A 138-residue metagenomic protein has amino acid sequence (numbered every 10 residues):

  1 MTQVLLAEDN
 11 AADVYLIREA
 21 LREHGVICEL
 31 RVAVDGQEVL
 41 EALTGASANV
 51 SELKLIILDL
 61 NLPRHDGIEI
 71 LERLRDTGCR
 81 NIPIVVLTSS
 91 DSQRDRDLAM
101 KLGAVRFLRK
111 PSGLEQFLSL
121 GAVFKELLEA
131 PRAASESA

Functional and structural regions predicted by a protein language model:
T2-A12, I17-L21: Conserved acidic segment of CheY-like receiver
E19, E69, D91-L108, S112: Alpha4 helix (beta4-alpha4-beta5 surface) of REC/receiver domains from two-component response regulators
V32-L55, L118: Acidic, metal-coordinating helix/loop segments flanking the phosphotransfer/catalytic sites of two-component signaling
D35, D66-E69: Acidic catalytic/metal-coordinating carboxylates
L58-D59, T88: Active-site residues of response regulator receiver
P63, T77, S92: The feature encodes the CheY-like receiver
I68-R80: Short amphipathic alpha-helix used as the core "switch/output" element in two-component signaling
N81-D91: A short, hydrophobic beta-strand element within the central beta-sheet of small alpha/beta folds
